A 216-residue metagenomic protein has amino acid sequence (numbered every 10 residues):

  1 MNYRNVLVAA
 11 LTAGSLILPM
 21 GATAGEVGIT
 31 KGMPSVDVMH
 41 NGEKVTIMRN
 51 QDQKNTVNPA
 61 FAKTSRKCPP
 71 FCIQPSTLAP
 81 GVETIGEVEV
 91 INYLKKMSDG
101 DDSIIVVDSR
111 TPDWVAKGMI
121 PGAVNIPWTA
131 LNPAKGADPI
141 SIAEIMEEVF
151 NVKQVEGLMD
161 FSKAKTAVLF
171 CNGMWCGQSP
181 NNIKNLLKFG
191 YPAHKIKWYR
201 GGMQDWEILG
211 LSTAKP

Functional and structural regions predicted by a protein language model:
M1-A10: Bacterial N-terminal signal peptides that target proteins for export
A9-P19: Bacterial N-terminal signal peptides
A22-K117: Flexible, polar/low-complexity N-terminal or interdomain linker segments that lie immediately upstream of folded
I73-K165, P216: Positively charged, proline/Ser/Thr-rich regional signature most characteristic of the Rhodanese/CDC25-like
T111-W114, A130-P133, G173-G177, G202-W206: Solvent-exposed loop/turn segments at secondary-structure junctions within structured extracellular/periplasmic domains
K117-G118, Q178-I183, I208-L209: A short acidic (Asp/Glu
M146-M203: Catalytic cysteine-centered active loop of the rhodanese-like fold, especially the PTP/DSP P-loop
L209-P216: Active-site neighborhoods of enzymes that stabilize oxyanions during catalysis
